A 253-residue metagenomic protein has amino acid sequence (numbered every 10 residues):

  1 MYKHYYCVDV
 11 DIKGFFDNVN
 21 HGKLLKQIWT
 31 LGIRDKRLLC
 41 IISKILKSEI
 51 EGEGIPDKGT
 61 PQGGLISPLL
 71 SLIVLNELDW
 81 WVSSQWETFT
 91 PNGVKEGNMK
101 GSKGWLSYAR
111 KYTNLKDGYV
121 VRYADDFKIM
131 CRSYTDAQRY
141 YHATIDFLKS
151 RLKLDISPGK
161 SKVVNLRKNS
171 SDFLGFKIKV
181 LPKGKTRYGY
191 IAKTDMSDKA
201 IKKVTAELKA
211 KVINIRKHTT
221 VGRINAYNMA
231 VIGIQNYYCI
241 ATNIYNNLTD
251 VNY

Functional and structural regions predicted by a protein language model:
M1-P158, S170: Conserved polymerase palm-domain catalytic core
F16, R34, I66, L70 (+7 more regions): Catalytic cores of large soluble enzymes that bind and process phosphate-bearing ligands
K23-Q27, D126, E207, K211 (+1 more regions): A general alpha-helix detector
K47, G52, L152-N225, V231-I232: A conserved non-catalytic segment of reverse transcriptases and RNA-directed RNA polymerases corresponding to the late
L78, T144, L208, Y227 (+1 more regions): Short amphipathic C-terminal alpha-helix that caps PH/PH-like domains
V82, W86, L148, V212 (+2 more regions): Alpha-helix capping/termination and helix-coil
C131, R167, T242: Active-site proximal loops enriched in glycine and acidic residues that flank catalytic Cys/His/Asp and coordinate
T219, R223-Y253: Non-catalytic, peripheral interaction segments enriched in hydrophobic/basic residues
